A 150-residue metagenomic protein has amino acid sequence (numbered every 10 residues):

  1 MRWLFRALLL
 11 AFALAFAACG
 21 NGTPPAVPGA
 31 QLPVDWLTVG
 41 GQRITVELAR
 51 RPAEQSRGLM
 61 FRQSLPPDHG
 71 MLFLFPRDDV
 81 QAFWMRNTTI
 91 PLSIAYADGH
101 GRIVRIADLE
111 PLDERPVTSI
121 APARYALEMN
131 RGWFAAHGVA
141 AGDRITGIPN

Functional and structural regions predicted by a protein language model:
M1-L8: Bacterial N-terminal signal peptides that target proteins for export
A11: Acidic/negatively charged segments and metal-coordination signatures
A15-A18: C-terminal motif of bacterial Sec signal peptides marking the signal peptidase cleavage site
G20-N150: Compact, glycine-rich, soluble single-domain proteins
